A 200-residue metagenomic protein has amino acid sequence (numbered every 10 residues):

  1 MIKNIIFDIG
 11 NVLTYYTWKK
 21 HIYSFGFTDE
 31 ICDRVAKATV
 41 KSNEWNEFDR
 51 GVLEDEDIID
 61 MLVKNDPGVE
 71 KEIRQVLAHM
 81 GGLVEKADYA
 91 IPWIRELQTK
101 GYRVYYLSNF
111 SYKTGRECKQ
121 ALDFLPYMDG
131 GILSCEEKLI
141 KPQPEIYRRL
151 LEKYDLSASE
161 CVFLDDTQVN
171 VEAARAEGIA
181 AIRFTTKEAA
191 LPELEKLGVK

Functional and structural regions predicted by a protein language model:
M1-F7, S111, R116-K200: Asp-based, Mg2+/Mn2+-dependent phosphohydrolase catalytic module
M1-V40, A176-E177: Active-site neighborhood of HAD-like aspartate-dependent phosphohydrolases
D8-N11, G51, L97, Y106 (+2 more regions): Generic structural signal for small/hydrophobic residues in well-ordered secondary structure, especially within
K20, N43, D57, M61 (+6 more regions): Alpha-helical elements of Rossmann-like donor-binding domains used by nucleotide-donor carbohydrate transfer enzymes
I22, T39, I58-V63, L77-M80 (+1 more regions): Hydrophobic alpha-helical core bundles mediating ligand binding, dimerization, or RNAP-core interactions
F27-A38, P67-A78, V199-K200: Short, surface-exposed acidic
W45-V76: A metal-dependent, Asp-based hydrolase signature
E56, R74-Y105, R116, P144: Short, acidic loop-to-helix structural element flanking the phosphoryl-transfer center in phosphate-processing enzymes
